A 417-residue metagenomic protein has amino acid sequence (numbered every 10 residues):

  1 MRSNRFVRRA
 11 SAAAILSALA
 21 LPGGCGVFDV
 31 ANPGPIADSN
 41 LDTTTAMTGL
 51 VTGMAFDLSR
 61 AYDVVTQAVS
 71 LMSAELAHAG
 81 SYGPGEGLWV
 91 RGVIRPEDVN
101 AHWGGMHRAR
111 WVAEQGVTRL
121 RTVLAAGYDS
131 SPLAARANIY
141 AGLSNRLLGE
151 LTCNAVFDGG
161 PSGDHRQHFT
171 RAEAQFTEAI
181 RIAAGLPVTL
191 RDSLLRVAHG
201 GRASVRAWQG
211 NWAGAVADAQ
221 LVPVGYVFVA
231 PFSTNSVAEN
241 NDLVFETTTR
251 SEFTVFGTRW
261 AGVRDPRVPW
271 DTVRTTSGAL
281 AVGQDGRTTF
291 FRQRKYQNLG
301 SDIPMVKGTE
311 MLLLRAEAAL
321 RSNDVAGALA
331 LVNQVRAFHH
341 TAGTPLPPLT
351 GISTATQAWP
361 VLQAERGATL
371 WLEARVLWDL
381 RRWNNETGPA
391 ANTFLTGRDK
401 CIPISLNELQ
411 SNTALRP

Functional and structural regions predicted by a protein language model:
R2-A13: Bacterial N-terminal signal peptides that target proteins for export
A13-P22: Bacterial N-terminal signal peptides
C25-S73, N385-P417: Membrane-proximal, proline-rich intrinsically disordered regions
T48, P84-L151, A155, D164 (+3 more regions): Conserved, well-structured interaction surfaces
S73-A79, F169, E173, G210-L312 (+7 more regions): Hydrophobic-face positions in mid-chain alpha helices that act as interaction patches
